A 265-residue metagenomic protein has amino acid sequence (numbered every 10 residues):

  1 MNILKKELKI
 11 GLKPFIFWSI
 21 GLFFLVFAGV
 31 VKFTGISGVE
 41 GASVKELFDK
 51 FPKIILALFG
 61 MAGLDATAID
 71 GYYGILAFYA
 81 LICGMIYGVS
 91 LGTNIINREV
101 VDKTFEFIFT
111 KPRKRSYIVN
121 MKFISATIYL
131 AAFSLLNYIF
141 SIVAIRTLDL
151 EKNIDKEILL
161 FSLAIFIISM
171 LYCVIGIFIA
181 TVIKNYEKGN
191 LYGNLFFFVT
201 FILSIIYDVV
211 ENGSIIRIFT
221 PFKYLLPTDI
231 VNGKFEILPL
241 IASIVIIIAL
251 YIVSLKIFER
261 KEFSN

Functional and structural regions predicted by a protein language model:
M1-L22: Aromatic- and glycine-rich beta-strand/loop motifs that create alpha-glucan
G11, A28-I69, V182, E187-N265: Terminal transmembrane helical anchor/hairpin motif
V31, D70-Y73, N120-Y172, G176-I177 (+1 more regions): Secretory targeting signals
Y72-I95, N194: Long, hydrophobic alpha-helical segments
G88-G92, F140, V174-I175, P221 (+1 more regions): Hydrophobic/aromatic residues in alpha-helical transmembrane segments
V89-F109, F123: Transmembrane helix boundary and interhelical loop/hinge segments in multi-pass membrane proteins
